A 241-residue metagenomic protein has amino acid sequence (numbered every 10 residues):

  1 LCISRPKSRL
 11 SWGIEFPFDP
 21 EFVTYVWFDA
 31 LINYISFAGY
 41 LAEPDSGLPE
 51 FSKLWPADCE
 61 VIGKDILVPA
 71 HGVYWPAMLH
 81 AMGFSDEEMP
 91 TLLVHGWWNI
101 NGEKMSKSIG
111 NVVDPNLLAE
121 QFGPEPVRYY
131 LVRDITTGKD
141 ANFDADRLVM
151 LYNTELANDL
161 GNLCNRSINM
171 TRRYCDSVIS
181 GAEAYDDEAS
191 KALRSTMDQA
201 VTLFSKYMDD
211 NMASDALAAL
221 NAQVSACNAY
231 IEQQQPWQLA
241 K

Functional and structural regions predicted by a protein language model:
L1-R173, A216-A222: Structured secondary-structure scaffolds
D134-I135, K139, R147-Y185, L193-K241: Helix-rich, typically C-terminal accessory recognition domains appended to large enzymatic cores
A189: Extended, polar beta-sheet/loop recognition surfaces of beta-rich domains that mediate binding to diverse ligands
